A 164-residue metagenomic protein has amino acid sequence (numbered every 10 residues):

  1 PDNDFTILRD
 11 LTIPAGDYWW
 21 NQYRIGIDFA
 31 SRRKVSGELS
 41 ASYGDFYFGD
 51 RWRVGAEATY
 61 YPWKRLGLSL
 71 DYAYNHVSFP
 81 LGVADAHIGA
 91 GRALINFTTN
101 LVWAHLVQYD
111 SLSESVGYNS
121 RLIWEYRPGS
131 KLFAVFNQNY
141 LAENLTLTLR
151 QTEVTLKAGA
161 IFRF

Functional and structural regions predicted by a protein language model:
P1-F164: Exposed, low-structure sequence patches enriched in small/polar residues
